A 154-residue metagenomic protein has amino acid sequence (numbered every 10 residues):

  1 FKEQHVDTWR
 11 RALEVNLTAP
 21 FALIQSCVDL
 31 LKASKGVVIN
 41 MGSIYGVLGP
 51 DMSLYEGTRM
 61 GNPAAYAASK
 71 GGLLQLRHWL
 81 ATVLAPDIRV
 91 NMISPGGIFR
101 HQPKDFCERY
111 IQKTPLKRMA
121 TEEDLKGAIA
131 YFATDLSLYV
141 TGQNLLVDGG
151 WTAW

Functional and structural regions predicted by a protein language model:
F1-Q4, A12-L13, Y110: A hydrophobic alpha-helix adjacent to the NAD(P)-binding/active-site core of NAD(P)-dependent oxidoreductases, strongly
K2-V6, K32, V37-T82, I98: Catalytic loop of short-chain dehydrogenase/reductase
L23-C27, L76-R77, A128, F132: Hydrophobic positions on the long internal alpha-helix of Rossmann-like NAD(P)-dependent oxidoreductase domains
D29, A81-P86, L138: Alpha-helical segment proximal to the catalytic Tyr-Lys
K35, A85-R89, V140-G142: Short, small/polar-rich loop/turn modules that mediate ligand/substrate recognition or access, typified
P50-S53, G57-R59, A130, T141-W154: Short C-terminal tail/terminal secondary-structure segment of NAD(P)H-dependent dehydrogenase/reductase domains
T114-L125, L136: A conserved structural motif in NAD(P)-dependent oxidoreductases
